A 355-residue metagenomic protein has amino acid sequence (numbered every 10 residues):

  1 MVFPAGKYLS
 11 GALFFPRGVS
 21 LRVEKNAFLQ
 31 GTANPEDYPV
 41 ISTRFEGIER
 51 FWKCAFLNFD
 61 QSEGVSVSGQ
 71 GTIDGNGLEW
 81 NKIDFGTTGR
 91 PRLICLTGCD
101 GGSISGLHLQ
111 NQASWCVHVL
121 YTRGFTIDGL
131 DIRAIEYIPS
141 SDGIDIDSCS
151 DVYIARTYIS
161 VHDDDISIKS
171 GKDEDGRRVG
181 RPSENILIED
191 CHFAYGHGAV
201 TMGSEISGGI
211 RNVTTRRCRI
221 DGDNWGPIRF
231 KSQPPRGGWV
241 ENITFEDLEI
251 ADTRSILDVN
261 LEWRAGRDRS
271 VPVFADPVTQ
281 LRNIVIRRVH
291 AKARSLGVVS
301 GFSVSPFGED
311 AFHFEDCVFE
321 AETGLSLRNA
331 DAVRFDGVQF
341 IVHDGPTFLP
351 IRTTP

Functional and structural regions predicted by a protein language model:
M1-P355: Extracellular/periplasmic carbohydrate-active domains that bind, remodel, or depolymerize complex polysaccharides
